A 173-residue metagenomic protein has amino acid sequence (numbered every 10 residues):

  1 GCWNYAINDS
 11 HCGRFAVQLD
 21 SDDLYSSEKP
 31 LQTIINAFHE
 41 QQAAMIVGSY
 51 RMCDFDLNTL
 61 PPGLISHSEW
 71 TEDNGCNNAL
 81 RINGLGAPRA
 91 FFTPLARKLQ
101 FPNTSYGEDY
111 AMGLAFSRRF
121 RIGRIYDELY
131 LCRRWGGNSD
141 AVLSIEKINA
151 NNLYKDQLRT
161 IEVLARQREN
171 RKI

Functional and structural regions predicted by a protein language model:
G1-H11: Glycine-rich, basic loop-to-helix element that forms the pyrophosphate-binding segment of sugar-nucleotide handling
G13, G84-Q100: Conserved nucleotide-sugar donor-binding and metal-coordinating catalytic region shared by glycosyltransferases
G13-L24: Short beta-strand-to-loop acidic/aromatic patch adjacent to the donor-nucleotide binding site
K29-P62: Conserved donor NDP-sugar-binding/catalytic core segment of glycosyltransferases
S49, G123-L129, R134: Catalytic beta-strand/loop signature of glycosyltransferases that borders the donor
S49, L60-I82: Short, flexible, basic/aromatic active-site loop/helix in glycosyltransferases
D73-N74, N78, C132-W135, A141-I173: Catalytic core of nucleotide-sugar-dependent glycosyltransferases
S105-M112: Acidic donor-binding loop at a coil-to-helix junction in glycosyltransferase catalytic cores that engages
